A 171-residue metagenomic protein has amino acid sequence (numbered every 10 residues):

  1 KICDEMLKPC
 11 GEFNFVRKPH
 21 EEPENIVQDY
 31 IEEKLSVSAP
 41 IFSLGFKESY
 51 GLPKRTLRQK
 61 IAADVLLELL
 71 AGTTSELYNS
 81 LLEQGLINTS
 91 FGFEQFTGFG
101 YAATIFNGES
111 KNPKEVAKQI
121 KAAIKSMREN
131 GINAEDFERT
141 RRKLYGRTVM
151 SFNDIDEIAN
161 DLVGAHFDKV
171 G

Functional and structural regions predicted by a protein language model:
K1, S43-Y50, Y78-E129, A134-G171: M16 family metallopeptidases and their MPP-like homologs
K1-G51: An aromatic/glycine/proline-enriched structural segment found at the starts of mature extracellular/organellar domains
G11, D64-L67, Q84, G92: Short secondary-structure boundary segments
L44, T56-L70, L81: Active/ligand-binding-proximal structured segments within catalytic/core domains that scaffold catalytic residues
P53-I61, N153-D156: Structural motif
